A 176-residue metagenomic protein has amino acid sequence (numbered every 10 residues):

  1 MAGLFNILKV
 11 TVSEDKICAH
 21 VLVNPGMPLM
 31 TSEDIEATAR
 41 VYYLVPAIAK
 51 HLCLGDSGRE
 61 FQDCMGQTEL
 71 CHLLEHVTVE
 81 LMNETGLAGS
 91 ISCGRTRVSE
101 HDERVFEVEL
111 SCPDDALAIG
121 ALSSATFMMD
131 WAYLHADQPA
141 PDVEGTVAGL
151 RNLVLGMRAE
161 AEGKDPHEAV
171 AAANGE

Functional and structural regions predicted by a protein language model:
M1-G86, A172-G175: His/Glu-rich zincin catalytic helix
F5, N152-G175: Low-complexity, highly charged intrinsically disordered N-terminal segments that act as targeting/localization
A37, H51, L87-G89, S124-T126 (+2 more regions): Generic preference for flexible, low-structure residues
R59-Q67, D114, T146-G156: Noncatalytic linker/hinge segments flanking ATPase motor cores
L70, V143, V147, P166-A169: Short amphipathic alpha-helical segments that mediate assembly, nucleic-acid/protein binding, or membrane association
T78, M82, M129-A136: Structural signal for hydrophobic packing residues in well-ordered secondary-structure cores of soluble enzyme domains
M82, G86-M129: M16 family metallopeptidases and their MPP-like homologs
A132-A159: Acidic/histidine-enriched alpha-helical segments
